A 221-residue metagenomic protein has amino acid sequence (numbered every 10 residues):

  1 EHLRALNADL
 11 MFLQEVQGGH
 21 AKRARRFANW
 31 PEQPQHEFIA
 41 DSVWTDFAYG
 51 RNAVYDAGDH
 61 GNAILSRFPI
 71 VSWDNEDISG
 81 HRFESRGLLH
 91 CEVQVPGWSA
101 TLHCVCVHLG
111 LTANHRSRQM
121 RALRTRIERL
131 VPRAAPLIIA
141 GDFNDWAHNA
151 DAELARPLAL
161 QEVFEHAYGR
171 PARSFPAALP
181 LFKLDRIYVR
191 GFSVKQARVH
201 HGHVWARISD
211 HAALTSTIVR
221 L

Functional and structural regions predicted by a protein language model:
E1-S42, Y49, V54-D59, R121 (+1 more regions): N-terminal, active-site-proximal structural segment of metallo-dependent hydrolase catalytic domains
A5-N7, V95-S99, R129-A135: Glycine-rich phosphate-binding loop signature in dinucleotide/nucleotide-binding domains
M11-Q14, A48-R51, I138-D142, E162-E165: Active-site neighborhood of phospho(di)ester-bond hydrolases with catalytic His/Asp-centered motifs
A21-K22, N75-S79, C106-N114: Surface-exposed cleft-lining segments at the edges of enzyme active sites
W44-S79: Catalytic-core segment of enzymes that process non-peptidic bonds
D56-A57, H81-S85, A113-H115, W205-I208: Solvent-exposed loop/turn segments connecting transmembrane beta-strands in outer-membrane beta-barrel proteins
H60, S66-V71, E84-C106, I218-L221: Beta-strand-turn-beta hairpins that frame and shape the catalytic cleft of phosphate-ester-processing enzymes
N75, E92, R124-L137, F143-L221: Metal-dependent phosphoester-hydrolase catalytic domains
